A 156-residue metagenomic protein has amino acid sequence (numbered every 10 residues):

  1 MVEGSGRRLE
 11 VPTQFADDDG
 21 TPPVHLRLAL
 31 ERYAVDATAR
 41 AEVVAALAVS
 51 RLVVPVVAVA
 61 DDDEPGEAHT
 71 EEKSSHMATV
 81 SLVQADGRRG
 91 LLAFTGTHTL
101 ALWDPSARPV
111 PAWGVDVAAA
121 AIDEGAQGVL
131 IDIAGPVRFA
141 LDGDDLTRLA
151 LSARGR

Functional and structural regions predicted by a protein language model:
M1-R156: An interfacial alpha-helical scaffold signature
